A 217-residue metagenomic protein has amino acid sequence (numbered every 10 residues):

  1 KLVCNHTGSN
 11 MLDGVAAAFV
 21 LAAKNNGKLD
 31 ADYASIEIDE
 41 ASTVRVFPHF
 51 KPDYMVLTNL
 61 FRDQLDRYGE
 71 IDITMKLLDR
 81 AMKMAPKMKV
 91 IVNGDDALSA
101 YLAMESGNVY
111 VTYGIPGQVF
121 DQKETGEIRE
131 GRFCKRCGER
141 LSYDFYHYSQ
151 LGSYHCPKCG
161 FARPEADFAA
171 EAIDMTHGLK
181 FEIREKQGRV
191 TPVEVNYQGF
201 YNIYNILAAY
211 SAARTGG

Functional and structural regions predicted by a protein language model:
K1-P116, Q122-F133: Phosphate-binding loop of NTP-binding sites
G114-G217: Adenine nucleotide phosphate-binding catalytic loops in nucleotide-utilizing enzymes
